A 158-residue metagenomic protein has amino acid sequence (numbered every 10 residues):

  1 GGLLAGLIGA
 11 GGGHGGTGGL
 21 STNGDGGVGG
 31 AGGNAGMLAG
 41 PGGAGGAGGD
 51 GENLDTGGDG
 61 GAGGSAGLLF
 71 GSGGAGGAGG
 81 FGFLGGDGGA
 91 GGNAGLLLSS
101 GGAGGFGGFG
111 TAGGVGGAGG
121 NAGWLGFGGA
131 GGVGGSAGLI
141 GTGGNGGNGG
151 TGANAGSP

Functional and structural regions predicted by a protein language model:
G1-P158: Ser/Thr at beta->alpha junctions that act as helix N-caps
